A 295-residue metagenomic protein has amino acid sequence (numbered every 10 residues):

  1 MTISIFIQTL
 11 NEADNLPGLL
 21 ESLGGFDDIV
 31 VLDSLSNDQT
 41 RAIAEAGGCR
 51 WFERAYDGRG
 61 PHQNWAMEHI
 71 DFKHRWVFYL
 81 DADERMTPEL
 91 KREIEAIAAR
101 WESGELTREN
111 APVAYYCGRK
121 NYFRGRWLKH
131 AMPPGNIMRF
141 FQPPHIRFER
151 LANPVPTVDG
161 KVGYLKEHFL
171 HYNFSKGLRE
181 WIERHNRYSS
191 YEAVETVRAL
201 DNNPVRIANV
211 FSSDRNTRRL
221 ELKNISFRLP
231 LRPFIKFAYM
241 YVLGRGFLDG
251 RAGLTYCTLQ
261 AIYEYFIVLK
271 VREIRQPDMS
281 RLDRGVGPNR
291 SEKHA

Functional and structural regions predicted by a protein language model:
T2-S4: Cell-envelope/extracellular polymer assembly enzymes that use nucleotide-activated donors
F6-G25: Short, well-formed alpha-helical segments that are part of the catalytic scaffolds of diverse glycosyltransferases
D14-P17, D38-G47, E89: Acidic helix N-cap motif at the loop->helix transition within catalytic regions of sugar-transfer enzymes
S22, D33-I43, Y56, D81: A conserved acidic beta->alpha catalytic loop
G25, A46-G48, N136, V158: Short, structured coil segments at secondary-structure junctions
R54-H62: A short, glycine-/small-residue-rich helix N-cap motif at loop->alpha-helix starts within glycosyltransferase
P61-M67, H74, T87-R275, H294: Catalytic-site signature of metal-activated, phosphate-bearing donor transferases, centered on the GT-A/GT-A-like
W76-L80: Short aromatic-hydrophobic micro-motifs that form the base-stacking/packing surface for donor nucleotide recognition
